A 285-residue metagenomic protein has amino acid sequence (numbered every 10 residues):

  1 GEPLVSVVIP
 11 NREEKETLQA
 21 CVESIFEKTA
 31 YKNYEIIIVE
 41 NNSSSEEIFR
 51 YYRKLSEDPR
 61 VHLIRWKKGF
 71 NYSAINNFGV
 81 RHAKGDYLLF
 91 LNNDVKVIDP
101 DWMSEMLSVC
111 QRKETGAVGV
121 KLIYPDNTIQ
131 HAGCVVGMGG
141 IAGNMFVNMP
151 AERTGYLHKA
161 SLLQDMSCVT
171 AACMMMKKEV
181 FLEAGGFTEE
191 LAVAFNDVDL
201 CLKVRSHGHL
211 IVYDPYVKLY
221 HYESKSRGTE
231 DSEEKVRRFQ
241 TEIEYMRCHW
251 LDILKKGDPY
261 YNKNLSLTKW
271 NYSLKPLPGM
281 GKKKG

Functional and structural regions predicted by a protein language model:
G1-E27: N-proximal low-complexity "stem/linker" segments adjacent to membrane-targeting elements
G1-V5, G116, D126, M138-D165 (+2 more regions): C-terminal, non-catalytic tails of nucleotide-sugar-dependent glycosyltransferases
F26-K68: Acidic donor-binding segment of Leloir-type glycosyltransferases
N41, L91-D94, T188: Active-site acidic Asp-centered loop
W66-A83: Glycine-rich, basic loop-to-helix element that forms the pyrophosphate-binding segment of sugar-nucleotide handling
L88: Short aromatic/hydrophobic "clamp" motif used to bind/position activated sugar donors
V95-I141: Conserved donor NDP-sugar-binding/catalytic core segment of glycosyltransferases
W102-M106, A160-G185, E189-Y220: A short, conserved alpha-helix in the catalytic core of glycosyltransferases
